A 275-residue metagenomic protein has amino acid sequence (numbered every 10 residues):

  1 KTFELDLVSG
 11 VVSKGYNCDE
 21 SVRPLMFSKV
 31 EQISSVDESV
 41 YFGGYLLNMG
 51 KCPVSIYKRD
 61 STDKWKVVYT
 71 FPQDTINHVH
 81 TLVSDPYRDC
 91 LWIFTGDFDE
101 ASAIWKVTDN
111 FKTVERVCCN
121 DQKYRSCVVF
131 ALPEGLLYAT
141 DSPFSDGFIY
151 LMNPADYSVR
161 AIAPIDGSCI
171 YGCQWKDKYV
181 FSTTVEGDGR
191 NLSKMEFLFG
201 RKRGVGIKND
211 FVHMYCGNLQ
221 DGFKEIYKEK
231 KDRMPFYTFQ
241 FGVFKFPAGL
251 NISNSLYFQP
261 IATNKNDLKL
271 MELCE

Functional and structural regions predicted by a protein language model:
K1-E4, M49-Y57, D99-K106, F144-M152 (+2 more regions): Structural motif
D6-G10, D60-K64, T108-K112, M152-D156 (+1 more regions): Short loop/turn segments that connect beta-strands within beta-propeller blades
V11-D19, W65-P72, T113-C119, S158-A163: A short beta-strand motif characteristic of beta-propeller blades
S21-I33, T75-V83, C119-P133, A163-K178 (+1 more regions): Repeated scaffold domains used in trafficking and secretory/extracellular systems, primarily beta-propellers
D37-E38, Y87-D89, P133-G135, K176-Y179 (+1 more regions): Short coil/turn segments that connect the beta-strands within blades of beta-propeller domains
G44-N48, F71, G96-F98, S142-P143 (+2 more regions): Residue-level signature of beta-propeller blades and closely related beta-rich strand-turn architectures in secreted
E134-G147, A163-G242: Loop/turn-rich, solvent-exposed surfaces of beta-rich toroidal or solenoidal domains
F241-E275: Blade-level signature of beta-propeller repeat domains, shared across WD40, Kelch, NHL, RCC1 and BNR/Asp-box propellers
